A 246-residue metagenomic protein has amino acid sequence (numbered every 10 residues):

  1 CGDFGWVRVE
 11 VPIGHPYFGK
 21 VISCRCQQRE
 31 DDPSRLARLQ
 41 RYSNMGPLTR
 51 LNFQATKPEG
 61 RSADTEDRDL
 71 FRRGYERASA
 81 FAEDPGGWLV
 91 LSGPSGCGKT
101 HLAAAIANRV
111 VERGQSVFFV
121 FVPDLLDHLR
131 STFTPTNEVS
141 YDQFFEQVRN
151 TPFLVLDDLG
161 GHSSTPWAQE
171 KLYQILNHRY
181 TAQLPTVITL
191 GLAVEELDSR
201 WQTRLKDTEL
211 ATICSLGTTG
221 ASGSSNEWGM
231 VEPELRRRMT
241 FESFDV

Functional and structural regions predicted by a protein language model:
G2-D69, E195, T203-V246: A short, basic N-terminal segment
S62-Y75, V110-N150: Short glycine-rich substrate-engagement loop in P-loop NTPases that contacts/grips substrate
R73-E83: Pre-Walker A adenine-sensing motif
G86-A103: Walker A/P-loop nucleotide-binding motif
G87, Q115-S116, N150-F153, A182-I188: Loop/turn-to-beta-strand initiation segments
A105, R109, Q174: Active-site signature of alpha/beta-hydrolase-fold catalytic machinery across serine- and Asp/Cys-nucleophile hydrolases
L125-F133, L159-T240: Replace "adjacent to P-loop NTPase cores in ATP/GTP-dependent enzymes" with "adjacent to NTP-binding cores
